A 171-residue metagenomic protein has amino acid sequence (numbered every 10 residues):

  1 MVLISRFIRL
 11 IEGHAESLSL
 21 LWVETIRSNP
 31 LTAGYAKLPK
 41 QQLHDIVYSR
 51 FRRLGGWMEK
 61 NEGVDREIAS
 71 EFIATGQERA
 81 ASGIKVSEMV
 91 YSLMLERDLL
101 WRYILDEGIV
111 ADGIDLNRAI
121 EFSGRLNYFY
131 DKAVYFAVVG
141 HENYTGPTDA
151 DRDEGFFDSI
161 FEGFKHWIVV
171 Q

Functional and structural regions predicted by a protein language model:
M1-S87: N-terminal low-complexity or simple alpha-helical regulatory segments that function as activation/interaction modules
E67-V170: Long, amphipathic alpha-helical coupling/dimerization segments that relay conformational signals between
